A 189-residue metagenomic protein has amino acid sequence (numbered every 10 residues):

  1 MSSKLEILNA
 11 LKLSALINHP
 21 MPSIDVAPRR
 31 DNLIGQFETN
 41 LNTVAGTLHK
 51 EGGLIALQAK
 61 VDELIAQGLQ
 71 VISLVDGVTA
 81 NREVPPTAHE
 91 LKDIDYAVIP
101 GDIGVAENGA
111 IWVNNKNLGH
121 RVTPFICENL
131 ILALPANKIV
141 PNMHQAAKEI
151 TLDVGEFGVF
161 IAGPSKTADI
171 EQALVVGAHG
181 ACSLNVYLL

Functional and structural regions predicted by a protein language model:
M1-L189: The feature marks the mature, well-folded catalytic cores of soluble enzymes
